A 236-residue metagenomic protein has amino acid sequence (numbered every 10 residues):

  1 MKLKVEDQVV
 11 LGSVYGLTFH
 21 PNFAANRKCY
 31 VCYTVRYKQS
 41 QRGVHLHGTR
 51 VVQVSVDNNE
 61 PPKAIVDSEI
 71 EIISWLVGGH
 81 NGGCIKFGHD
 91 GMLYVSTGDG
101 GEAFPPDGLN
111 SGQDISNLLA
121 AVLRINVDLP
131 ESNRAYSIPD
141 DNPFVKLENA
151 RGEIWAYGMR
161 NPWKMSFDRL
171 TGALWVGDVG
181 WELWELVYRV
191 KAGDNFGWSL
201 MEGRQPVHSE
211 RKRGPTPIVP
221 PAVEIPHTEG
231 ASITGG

Functional and structural regions predicted by a protein language model:
M1-A103, K164-F167, G172-G180, E229-G236: Acidic, Gly/Ser/Thr-rich repeat motifs that build Ca2+-stabilized beta-propeller blades
D7, G12-V14, N22-A24, G98-G236: Beta-propeller domain segments
